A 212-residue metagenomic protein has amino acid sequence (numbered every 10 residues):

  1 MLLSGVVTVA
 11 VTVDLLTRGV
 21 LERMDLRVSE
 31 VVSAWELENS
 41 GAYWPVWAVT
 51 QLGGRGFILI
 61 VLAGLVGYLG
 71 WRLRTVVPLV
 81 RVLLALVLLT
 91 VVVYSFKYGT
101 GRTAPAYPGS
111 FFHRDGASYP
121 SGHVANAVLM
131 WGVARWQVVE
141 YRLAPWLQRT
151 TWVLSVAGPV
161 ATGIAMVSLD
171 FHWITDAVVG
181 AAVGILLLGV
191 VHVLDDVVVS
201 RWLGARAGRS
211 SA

Functional and structural regions predicted by a protein language model:
M1-F57, G99-F111: N-terminal transmembrane-helix/juxtamembrane module of multi-pass inner/ER membrane proteins
M1-S4, L62-V91: Interfacial segments of alpha-helical transmembrane regions
L3, G54, I58-L65, L86 (+1 more regions): Hydrophobic alpha-helical transmembrane segments of polytopic
D14, G67-R72, M166-V167: Hydrophobic alpha-helical transmembrane segments
V28, V49, F96, H123 (+1 more regions): Divalent metal-coordination and catalytic microenvironments
A42-W44, V61-G67, W136, G158-G163: Hydrophobic, membrane-inserted alpha-helices
L89-T103: Transmembrane alpha-helix/helix-exit interface in multi-pass inner-membrane proteins
Y107-A212: Membrane-embedded catalytic cores of phosphoryl/pyrophosphoryl-handling enzymes
